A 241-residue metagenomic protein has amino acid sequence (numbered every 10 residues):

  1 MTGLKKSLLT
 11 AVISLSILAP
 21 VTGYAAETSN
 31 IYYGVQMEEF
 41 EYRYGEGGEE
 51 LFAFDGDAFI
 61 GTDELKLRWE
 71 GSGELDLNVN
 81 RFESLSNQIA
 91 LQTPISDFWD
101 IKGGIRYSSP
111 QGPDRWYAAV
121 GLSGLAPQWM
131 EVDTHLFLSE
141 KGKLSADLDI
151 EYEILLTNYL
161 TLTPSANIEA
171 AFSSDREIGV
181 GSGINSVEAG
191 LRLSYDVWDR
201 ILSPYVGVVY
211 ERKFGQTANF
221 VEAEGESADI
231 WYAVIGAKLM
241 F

Functional and structural regions predicted by a protein language model:
M1-S29: Cleavable N-terminal export/targeting peptides
L4, D63-L65, P94-F98, L125-W129 (+2 more regions): Outer-membrane beta-barrel channels and translocator barrels
G23-N78, Q92-T93: Outer-membrane beta-barrel initiation region
G34-Q36, E131, L136-F241: Outer-membrane beta-barrel transmembrane domain signature
V35-R43, L65-D76, W99-S109, W129-S139 (+1 more regions): Transmembrane beta-strand segments that form the barrel wall of outer-membrane beta-barrel proteins
Y42-E49, L75-N80, R106-Q111, H135-S139 (+2 more regions): Outer-membrane beta-barrel domain signature
E50-F54, E83-N87, D114-A118, G142-A146 (+2 more regions): Residues that define the transmembrane beta-barrel architecture of outer-membrane proteins
D55-F59, Q88-Q92, G121-S123, D149-E151 (+2 more regions): Outer-membrane beta-barrel architecture
